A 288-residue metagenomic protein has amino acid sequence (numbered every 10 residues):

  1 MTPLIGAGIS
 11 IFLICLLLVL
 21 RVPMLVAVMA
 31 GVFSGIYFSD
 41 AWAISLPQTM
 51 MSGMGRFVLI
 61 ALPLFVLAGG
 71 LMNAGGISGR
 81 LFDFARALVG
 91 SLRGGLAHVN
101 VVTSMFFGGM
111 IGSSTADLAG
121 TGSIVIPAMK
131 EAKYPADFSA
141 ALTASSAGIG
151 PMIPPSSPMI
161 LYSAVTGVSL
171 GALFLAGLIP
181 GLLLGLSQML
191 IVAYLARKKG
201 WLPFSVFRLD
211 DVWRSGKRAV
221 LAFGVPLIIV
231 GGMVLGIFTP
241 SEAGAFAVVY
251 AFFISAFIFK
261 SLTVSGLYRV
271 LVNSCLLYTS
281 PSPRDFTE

Functional and structural regions predicted by a protein language model:
T2-A7, M54-I60, L88-N100, A132-F138 (+2 more regions): Membrane-interfacial loop-to-helix junctions in multi-pass transporters
A7, L173-L276: Long, contiguous bundles of hydrophobic transmembrane helices that form the permeation core of multi-pass
I14-C15, F33, M105-F106, G148 (+3 more regions): Alpha-helical transmembrane segments of multipass membrane proteins
L20-M24, F57, L71-R80, G95-L96 (+3 more regions): Short helix-coil transition sites and intra-membrane helix breaks within transmembrane domains of multi-pass
S52, R80-S91, G120-E131, A144 (+2 more regions): Short amphipathic alpha-helical coupling elements at transmembrane boundaries
R86-L161: Hydrophobic transmembrane alpha-helices that form the pore/transport pathway of multi-pass ion and small-solute
A132-Y194, S205, L209-W213: Membrane-core helix-loop-helix motifs of multi-pass transport proteins
Y278-E288: Single conserved hydrophobic/aromatic residue that forms the stacking wall/gate of nucleotide- or nucleobase-binding
